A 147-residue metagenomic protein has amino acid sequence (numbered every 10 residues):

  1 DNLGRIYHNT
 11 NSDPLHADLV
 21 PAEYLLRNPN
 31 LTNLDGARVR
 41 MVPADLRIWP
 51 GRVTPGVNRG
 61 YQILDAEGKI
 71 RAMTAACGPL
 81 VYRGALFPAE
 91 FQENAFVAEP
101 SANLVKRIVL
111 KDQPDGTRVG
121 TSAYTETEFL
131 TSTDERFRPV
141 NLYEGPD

Functional and structural regions predicted by a protein language model:
D1-D147: Beta-propeller domains with acidic blade repeats across secreted/periplasmic ectodomains and cytosolic WD/CNH propellers
